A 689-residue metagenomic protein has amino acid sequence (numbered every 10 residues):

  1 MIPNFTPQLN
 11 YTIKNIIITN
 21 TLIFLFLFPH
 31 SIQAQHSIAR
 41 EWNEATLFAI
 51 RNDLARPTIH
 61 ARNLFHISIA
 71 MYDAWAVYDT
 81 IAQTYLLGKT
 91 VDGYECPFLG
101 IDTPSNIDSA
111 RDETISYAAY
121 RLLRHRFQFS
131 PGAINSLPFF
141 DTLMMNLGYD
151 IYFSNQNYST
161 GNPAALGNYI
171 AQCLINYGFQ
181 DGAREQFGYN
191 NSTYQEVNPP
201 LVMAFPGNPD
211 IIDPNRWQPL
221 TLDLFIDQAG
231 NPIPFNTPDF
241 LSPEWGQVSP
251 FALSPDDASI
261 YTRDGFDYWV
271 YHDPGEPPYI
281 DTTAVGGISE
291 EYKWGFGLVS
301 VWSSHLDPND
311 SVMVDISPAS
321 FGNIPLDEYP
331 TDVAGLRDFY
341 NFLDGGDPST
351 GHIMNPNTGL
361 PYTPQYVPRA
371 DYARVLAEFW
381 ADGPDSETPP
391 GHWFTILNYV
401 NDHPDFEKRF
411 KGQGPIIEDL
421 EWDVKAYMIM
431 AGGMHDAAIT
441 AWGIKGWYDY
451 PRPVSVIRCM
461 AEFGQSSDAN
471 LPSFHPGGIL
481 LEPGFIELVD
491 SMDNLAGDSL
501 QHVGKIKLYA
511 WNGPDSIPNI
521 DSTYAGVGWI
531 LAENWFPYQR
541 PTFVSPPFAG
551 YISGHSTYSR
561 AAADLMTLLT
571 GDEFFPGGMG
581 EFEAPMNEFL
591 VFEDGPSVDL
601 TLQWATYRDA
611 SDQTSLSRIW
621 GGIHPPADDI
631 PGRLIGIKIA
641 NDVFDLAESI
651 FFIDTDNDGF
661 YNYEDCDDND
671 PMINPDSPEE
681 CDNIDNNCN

Functional and structural regions predicted by a protein language model:
M1-S37: Bacterial Sec-dependent N-terminal signal peptides
F5-T6, T21, P546, I619 (+1 more regions): Residue-level detector of alpha-helix boundary/anchor positions
F26, Y448, G554, A627 (+3 more regions): Single, functionally critical "micro-switch" positions that shape active/binding sites and transmembrane helices
Q35-I653: Acidic/polar surface patches and capping/hinge elements
F652-N689: Extracellular calcium-associated, cysteine-rich motifs in secreted modular proteins
